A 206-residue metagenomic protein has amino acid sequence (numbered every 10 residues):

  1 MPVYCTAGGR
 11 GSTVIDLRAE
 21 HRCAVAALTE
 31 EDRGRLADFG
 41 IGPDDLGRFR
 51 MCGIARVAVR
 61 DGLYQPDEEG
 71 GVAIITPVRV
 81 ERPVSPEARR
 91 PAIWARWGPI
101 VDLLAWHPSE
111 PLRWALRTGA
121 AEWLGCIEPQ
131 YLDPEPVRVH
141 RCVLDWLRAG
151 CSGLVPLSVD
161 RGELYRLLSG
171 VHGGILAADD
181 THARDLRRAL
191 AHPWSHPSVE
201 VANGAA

Functional and structural regions predicted by a protein language model:
M1-A73, R79-S85, A206: TOPRIM metal-binding catalytic domain and adjacent DNA-binding surface shared by DnaG-type primases
P2-T13, P129-R138, V143-A206: TOPRIM fold recognition
A19, E30-G34, D38, G42-G47 (+6 more regions): Polar/charged alpha-helical tracts
G42, L124-C126, D179: Helix N-terminus capping/helix-initiation residues
R60-H172: Phosphate-handling DNA/RNA-contact segment within nucleic-acid enzymes
